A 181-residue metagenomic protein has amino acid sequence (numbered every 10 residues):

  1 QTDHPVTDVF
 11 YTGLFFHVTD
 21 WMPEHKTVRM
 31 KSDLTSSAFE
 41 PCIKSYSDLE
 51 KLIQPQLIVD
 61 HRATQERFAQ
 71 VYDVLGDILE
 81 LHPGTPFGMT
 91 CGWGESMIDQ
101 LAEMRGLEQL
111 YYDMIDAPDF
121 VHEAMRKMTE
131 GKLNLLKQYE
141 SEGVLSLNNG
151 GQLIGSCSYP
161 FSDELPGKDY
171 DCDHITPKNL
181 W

Functional and structural regions predicted by a protein language model:
Q1-M30: N-terminal accessory alpha/beta regions
H4-F15, P55-W181: Active-site loop segments of alpha/beta catalytic cores
P23-D48, S96-Q109: Short, compositionally biased low-complexity segments
K31-Y72: A gly/proline- and charged-residue-enriched helix-loop-helix capping module
